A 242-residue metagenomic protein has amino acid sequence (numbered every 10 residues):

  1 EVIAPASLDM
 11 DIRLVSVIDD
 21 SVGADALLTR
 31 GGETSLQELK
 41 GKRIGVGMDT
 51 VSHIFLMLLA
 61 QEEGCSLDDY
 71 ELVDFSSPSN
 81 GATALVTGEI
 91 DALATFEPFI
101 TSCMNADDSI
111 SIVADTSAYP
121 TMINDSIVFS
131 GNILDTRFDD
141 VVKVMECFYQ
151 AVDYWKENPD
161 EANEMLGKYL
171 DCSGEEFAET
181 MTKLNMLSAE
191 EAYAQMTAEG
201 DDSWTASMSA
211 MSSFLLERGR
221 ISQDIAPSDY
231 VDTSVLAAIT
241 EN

Functional and structural regions predicted by a protein language model:
E1, G23, S35, S52 (+6 more regions): Short phosphate-engaging motifs
E1-S66, L72-S77, D91-E97, V113 (+1 more regions): Short, glycine-/small- and polar/acidic-enriched structural segments that line small-molecule recognition paths
M10, E33, C65-L67, C172 (+2 more regions): Helix N-cap/coil-helix junction residues
G41, N105, D232: Phosphate-coordinating loops and pocket residues in cytosolic domains that bind phosphorylated ligands
V73, S79-L170: Pocket-lining segment of extracytoplasmic ligand-binding domains
D135-R220: Secondary-structure end/capping motifs
M208-N242: Conserved C-terminal helix/tail region of periplasmic/extracytoplasmic solute-binding proteins
